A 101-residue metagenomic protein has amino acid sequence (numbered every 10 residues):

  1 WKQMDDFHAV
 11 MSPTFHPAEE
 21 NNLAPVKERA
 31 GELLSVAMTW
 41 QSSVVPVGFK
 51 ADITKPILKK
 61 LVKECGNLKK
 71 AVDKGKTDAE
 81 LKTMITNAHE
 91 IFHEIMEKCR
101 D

Functional and structural regions predicted by a protein language model:
W1-E28, D101: Immediate post-signal-peptide N-terminus of mature secreted/exported proteins
W1-K2, V10, N67-D101: C-terminal amphipathic alpha-helix
Q3-V10, R29-E32, V36, K60-E64 (+1 more regions): Amphipathic, well-ordered alpha-helical segments in soluble domains
H8-P17, W40-V45, C65, K69-K70: Acidic/histidine-rich, surface-exposed loop or edge segments in extracytoplasmic proteins
A24-G31, A51-K60, A79-H89: Short, charged, amphipathic alpha-helical segments
A37-K55: Short, solvent-exposed, charged loop/turn and helix-capping segments that join or cap alpha-helices on peripheral
